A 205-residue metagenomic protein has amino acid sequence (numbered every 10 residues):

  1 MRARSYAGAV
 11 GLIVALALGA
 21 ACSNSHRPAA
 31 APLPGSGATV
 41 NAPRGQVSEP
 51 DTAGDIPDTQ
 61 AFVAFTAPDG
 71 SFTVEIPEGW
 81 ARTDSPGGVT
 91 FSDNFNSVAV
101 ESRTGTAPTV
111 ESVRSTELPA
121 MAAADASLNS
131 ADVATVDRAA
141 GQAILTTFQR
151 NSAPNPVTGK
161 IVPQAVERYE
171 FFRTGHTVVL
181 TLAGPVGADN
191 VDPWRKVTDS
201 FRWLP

Functional and structural regions predicted by a protein language model:
M1-N96, F172-H176, L182-P205: N-terminal targeting sequences that direct proteins away from the cytosol to non-cytosolic compartments
G37-P43, E49-T52, T59-A64, G105-V110 (+3 more regions): A broad, low-specificity signal for short, low-complexity segments enriched in glycine/proline and polar/charged
E75-I76, V100-S102, G159-K160: Short amphipathic beta-strand/extended segments with alternating polar/hydrophobic composition
D84, E101, V110, P156-T158 (+1 more regions): Short acidic, gly/pro-rich beta-turn/loop elements at beta-sheet edges and active-site/ligand-binding grooves
S92-S115: A short acidic-to-branched-hydrophobic micro-motif
D93, S102, F148, T181-L182: Residue-level recognition of conserved beta-strand positions in structured domain cores
E111-D125: Short, solvent-exposed helix-to-loop capping segments enriched in aromatics
M121-R173, R195: Signature of long, low-cysteine stretches enriched in small and polar/charged residues
